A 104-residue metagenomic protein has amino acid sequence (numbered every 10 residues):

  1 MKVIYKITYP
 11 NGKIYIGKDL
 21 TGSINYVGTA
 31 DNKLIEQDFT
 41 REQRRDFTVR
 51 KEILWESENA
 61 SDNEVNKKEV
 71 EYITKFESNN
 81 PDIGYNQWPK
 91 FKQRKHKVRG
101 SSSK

Functional and structural regions predicted by a protein language model:
M1-S103: Structure-specific nucleic-acid interaction/processing domains
